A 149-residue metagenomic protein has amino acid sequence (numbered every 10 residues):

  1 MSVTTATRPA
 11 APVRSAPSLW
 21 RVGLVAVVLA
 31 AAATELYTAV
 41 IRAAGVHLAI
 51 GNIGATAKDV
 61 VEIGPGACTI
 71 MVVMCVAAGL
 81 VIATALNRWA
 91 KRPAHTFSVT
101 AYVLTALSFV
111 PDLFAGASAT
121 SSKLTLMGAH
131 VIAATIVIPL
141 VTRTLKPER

Functional and structural regions predicted by a protein language model:
M1-L19: Short, Lys/Arg-rich, polar N-terminal cytosolic tail immediately upstream of the first transmembrane signal-anchor
V22, A26, A31, E35 (+1 more regions): Membrane-water interface at the C-terminal end of transmembrane alpha helices
A31-L48: Transmembrane alpha-helix/helix-exit interface in multi-pass inner-membrane proteins
L48-I63: Perimembrane loop-to-helix junctions flanking transmembrane segments
I70-A83: Hydrophobic alpha-helical transmembrane segments
T84-T105: Internal alpha-helical transmembrane segments of multi-pass membrane proteins
V110-T125: Membrane-helix boundary connector in multi-pass membrane proteins
